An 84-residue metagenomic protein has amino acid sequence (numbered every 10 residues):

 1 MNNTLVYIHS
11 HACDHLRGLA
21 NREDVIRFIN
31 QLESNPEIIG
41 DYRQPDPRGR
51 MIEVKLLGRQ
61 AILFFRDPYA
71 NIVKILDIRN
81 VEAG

Functional and structural regions predicted by a protein language model:
M1-N30: Arg/Lys-rich, positively charged N-terminal/basic patches that mediate binding to nucleic acids
M1-Y7, V54-G84: Enriched for short, Lys/Arg-rich terminal
H9, N30, Q44, R66-D67: Intrinsically disordered, low-complexity regions enriched in small/polar residues
H15, P36, R50, I72-K74: Amphipathic alpha-helical interaction segments
L19-R22, N35, R66: Low-complexity, intrinsically disordered/propeptide-like segments
V25, P45, L76-D77: A generic "cationic amphipathic patch" detector
N30-L56: A short, surface-exposed loop/turn module that caps and links secondary-structure elements
